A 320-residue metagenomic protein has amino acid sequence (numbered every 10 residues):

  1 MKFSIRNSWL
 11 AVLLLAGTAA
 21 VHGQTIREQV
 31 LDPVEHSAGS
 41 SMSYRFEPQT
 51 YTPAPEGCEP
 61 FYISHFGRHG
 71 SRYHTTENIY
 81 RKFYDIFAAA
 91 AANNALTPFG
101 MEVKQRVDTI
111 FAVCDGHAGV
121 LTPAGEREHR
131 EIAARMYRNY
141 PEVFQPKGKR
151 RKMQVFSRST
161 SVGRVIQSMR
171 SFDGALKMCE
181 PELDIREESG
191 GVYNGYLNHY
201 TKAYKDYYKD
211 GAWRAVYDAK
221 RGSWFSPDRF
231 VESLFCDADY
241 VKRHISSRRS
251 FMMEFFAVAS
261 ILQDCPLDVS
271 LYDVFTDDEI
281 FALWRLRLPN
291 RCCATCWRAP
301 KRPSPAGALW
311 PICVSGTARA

Functional and structural regions predicted by a protein language model:
M1-T25: Bacterial Sec-dependent N-terminal signal peptides
Q24-Q154, V162-A320: Signature for phosphate-centric chemistry
